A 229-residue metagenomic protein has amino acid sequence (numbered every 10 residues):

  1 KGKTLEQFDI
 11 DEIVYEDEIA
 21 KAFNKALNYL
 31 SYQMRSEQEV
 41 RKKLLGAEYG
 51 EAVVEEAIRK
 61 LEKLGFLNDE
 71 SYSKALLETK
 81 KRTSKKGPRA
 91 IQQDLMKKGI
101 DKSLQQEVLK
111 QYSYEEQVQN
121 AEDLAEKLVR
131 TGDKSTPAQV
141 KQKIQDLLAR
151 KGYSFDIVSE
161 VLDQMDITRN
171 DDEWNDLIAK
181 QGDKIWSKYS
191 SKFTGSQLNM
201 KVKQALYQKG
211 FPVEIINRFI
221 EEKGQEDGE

Functional and structural regions predicted by a protein language model:
K1-E229: An alpha-helical, amphipathic repeat domain used for nucleic-acid recognition, typified by the mTERF helical solenoid
